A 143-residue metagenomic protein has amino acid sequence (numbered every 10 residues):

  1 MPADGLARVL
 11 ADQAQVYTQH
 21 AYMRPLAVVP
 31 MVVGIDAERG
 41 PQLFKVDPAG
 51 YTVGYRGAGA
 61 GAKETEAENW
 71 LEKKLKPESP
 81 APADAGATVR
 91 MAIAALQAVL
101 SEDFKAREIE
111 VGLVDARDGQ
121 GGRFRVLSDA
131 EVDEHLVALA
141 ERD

Functional and structural regions predicted by a protein language model:
M1-D143: Long, low-complexity N-terminal extensions
